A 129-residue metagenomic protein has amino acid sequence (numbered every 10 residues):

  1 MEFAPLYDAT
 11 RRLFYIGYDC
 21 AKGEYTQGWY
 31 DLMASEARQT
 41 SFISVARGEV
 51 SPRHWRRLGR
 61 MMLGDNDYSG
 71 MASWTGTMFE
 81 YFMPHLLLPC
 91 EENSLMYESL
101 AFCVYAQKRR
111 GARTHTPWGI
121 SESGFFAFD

Functional and structural regions predicted by a protein language model:
M1-D129: Ser/Thr/Asn(+Pro)-rich, low-complexity disordered segments
